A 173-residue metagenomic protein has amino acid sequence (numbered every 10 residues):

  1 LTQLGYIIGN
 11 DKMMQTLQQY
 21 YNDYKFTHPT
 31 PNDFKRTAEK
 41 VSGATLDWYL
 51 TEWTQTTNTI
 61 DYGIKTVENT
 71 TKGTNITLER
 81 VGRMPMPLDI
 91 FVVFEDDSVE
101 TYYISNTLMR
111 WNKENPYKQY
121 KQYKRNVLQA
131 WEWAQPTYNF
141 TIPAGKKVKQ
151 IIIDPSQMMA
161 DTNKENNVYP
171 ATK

Functional and structural regions predicted by a protein language model:
L1-I76: Amphipathic alpha-helical substructures
T27-P29, T107, T172: A generic membrane alpha-helix/interface feature
A38, I90, M159-D161: Long, contiguous hydrophobic alpha-helical segments, chiefly transmembrane helices and signal peptides
K40-S42, R80-G82, D161: Extracellular acidic, Ser/Thr/Pro-rich low-complexity tracts
D47, I60-Y62, T66-N126, A130 (+2 more regions): Beta-strand-rich binding/interaction modules
P155-E165: Short acidic/polar inter-strand loop motif in beta-rich domains
K164-T172: Terminal edge beta-strands and adjacent linker/stalk segments of extracellular immunoglobulin-superfamily beta-sandwich
